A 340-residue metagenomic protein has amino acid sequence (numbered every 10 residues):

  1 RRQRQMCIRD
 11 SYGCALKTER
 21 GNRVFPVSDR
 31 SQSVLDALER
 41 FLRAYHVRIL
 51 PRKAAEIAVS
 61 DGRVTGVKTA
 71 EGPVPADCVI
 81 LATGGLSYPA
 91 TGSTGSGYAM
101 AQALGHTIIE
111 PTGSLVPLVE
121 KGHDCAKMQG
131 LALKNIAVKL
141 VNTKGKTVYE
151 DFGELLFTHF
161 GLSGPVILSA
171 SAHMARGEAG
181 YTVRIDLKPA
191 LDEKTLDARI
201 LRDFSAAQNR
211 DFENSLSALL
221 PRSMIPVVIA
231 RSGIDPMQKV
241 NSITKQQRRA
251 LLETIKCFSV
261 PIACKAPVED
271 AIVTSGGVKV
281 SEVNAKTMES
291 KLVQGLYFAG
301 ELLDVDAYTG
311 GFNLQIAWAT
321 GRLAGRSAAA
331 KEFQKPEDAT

Functional and structural regions predicted by a protein language model:
R1-R2, G21-R40, Y88-S93, H123 (+1 more regions): Short beta-strand to alpha-helix junction loop
Q3-I8: Short, small-residue-biased leader/transition segments that mark boundaries at the very start of proteins
L50-K53, P226-D306: A glycine-rich dinucleotide-binding beta-alpha-beta segment and adjacent secondary-structure elements that constitute
L50-R63: A conserved short coil-to-beta-strand element within the FAD-binding core of flavoproteins
A54-A55, V67, V74-P89, A101-Q102 (+3 more regions): Short hydrophobic core segments
C78-D124: Glycine-rich loop(s) and the adjacent beta-strand/alpha-helix scaffold that form part
G85-L104, V305-F333: A conserved FAD-binding loop/helix module that cradles the flavin
T107-E110, V116-S242: An anion/pyrophosphate-binding glycine-rich loop and adjacent beta-alpha core in soluble alpha-beta enzymes
